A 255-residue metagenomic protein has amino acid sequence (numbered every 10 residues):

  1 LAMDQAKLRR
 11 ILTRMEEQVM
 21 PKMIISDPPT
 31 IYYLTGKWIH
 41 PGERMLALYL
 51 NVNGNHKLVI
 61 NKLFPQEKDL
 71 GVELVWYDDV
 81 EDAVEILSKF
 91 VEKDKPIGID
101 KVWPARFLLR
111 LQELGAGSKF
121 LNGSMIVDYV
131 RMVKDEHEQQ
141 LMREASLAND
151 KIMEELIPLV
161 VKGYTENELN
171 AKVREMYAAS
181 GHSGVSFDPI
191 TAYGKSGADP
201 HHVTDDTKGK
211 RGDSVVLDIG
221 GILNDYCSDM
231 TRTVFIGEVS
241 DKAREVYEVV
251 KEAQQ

Functional and structural regions predicted by a protein language model:
L1-Q255: Active-site neighborhoods and metal-handling regions in enzymes and metal-associated proteins
